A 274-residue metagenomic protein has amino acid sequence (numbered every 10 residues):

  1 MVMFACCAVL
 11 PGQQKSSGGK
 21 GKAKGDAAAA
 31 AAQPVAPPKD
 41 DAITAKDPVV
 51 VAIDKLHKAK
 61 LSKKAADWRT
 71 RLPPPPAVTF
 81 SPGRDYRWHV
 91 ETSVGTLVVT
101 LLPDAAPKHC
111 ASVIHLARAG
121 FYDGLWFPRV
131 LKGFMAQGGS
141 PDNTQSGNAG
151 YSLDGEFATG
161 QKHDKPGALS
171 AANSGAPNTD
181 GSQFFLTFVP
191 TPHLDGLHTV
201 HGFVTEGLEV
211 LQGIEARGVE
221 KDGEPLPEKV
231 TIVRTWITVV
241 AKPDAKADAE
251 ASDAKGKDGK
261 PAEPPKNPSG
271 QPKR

Functional and structural regions predicted by a protein language model:
M1-A8: Bacterial N-terminal signal peptides
L10-R274: Cyclophilin-like peptidyl-prolyl cis-trans isomerases
